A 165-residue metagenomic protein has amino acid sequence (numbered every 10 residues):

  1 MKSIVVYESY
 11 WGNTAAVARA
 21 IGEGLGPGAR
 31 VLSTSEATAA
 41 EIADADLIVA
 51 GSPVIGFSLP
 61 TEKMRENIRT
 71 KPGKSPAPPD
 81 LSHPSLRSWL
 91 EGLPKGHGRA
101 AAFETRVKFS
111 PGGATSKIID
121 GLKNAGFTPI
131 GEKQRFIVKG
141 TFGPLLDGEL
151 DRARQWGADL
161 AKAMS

Functional and structural regions predicted by a protein language model:
M1-G26: N-terminal beta1-alpha1 ligand-phosphate binding loop
K2, G28, R99, T128: Residues at the starts of beta-strands that form the adenosine-phosphate
W11, E104-F109, V138-G140: Short histidine/acidic/glycine/proline-rich micro-motifs that form metal- and phosphate-coordinating active-site loops
T14-A18, G22, P111, T115 (+2 more regions): Short, highly selective alpha-helical patches that border small-molecule cofactor pockets in redox/cofactor-processing
R19-E23, P27, E91, D120 (+2 more regions): Short, well-ordered alpha-helices that flank and scaffold nucleotide-derived cofactor binding pockets
P27-S35: Short gly/ser/thr-rich secondary-structure transition/capping motifs
S35-A125: Helix-loop-strand module that forms the ligand-binding subsite of alpha/beta enzymes
T128-S165: Glycine-rich phosphate/pyrophosphate-binding loop and the adjoining helix
